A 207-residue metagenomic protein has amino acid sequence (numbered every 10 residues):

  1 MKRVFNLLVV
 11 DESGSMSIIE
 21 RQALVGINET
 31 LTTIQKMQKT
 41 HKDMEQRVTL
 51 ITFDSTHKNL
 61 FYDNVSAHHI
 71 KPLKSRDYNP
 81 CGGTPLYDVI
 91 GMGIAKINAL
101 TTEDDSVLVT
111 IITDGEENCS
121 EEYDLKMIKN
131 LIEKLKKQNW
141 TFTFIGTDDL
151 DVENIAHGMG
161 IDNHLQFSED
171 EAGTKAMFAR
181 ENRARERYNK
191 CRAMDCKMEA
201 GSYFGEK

Functional and structural regions predicted by a protein language model:
M1-K207: Acidic, low-complexity intrinsically disordered regions
